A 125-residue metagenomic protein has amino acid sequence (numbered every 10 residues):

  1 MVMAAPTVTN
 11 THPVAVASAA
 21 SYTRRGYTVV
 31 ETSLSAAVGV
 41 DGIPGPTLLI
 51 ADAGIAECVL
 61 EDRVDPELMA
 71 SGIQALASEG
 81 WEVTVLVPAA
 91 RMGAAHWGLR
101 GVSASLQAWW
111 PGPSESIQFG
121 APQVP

Functional and structural regions predicted by a protein language model:
M1-D41: Acidic-basic catalytic patches of nuclease active cores, encompassing PD-(D/E)XK and other metal-cofactor nuclease
R24-V29, A77-V85, R100-Q107: Structural alpha-beta junctions
V38-I43, S116-G120: Short, solvent-exposed polar/charged micro-motifs at secondary-structure junctions
G42-G72: Conserved catalytic cores of phosphodiester-cleaving nucleases, focusing on short active-site segments
E57-E61, T84-V87, Q107-W109: Conserved beta-strand segments of the P-loop GTPase G domain that flank and frequently precede/overlap
R63-L99: Short, charged, amphipathic alpha-helix that recurs within catalytic cores of restriction-modification and other
A90-P125: Domain-level recognition of nuclease-like catalytic cores that cleave nucleotide substrates
